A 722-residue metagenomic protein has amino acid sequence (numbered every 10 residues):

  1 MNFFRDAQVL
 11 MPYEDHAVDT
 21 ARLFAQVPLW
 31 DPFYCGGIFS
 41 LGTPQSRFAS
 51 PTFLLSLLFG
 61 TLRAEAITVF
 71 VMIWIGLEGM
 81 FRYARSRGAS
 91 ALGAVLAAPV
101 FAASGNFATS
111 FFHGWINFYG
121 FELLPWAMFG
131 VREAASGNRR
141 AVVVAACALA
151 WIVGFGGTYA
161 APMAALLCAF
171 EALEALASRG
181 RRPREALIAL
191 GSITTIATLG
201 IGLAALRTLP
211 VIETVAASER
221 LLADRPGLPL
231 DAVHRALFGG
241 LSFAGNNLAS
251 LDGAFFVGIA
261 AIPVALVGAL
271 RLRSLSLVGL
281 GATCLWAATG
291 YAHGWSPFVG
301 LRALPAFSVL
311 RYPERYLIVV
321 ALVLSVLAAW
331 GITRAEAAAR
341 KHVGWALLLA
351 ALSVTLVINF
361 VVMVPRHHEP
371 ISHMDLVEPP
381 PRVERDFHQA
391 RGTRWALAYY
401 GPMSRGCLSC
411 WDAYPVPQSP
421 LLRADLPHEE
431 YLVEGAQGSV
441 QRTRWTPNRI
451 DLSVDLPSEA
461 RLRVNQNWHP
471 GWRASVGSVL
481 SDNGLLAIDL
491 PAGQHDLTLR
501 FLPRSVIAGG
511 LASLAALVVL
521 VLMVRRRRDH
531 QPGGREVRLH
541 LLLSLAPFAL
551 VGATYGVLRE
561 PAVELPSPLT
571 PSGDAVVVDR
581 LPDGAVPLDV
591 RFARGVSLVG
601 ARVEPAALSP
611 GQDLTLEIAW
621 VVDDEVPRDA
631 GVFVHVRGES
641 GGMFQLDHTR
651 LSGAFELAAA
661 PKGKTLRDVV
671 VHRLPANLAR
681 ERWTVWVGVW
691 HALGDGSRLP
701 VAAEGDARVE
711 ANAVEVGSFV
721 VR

Functional and structural regions predicted by a protein language model:
M1-L77, P99-E122, G227-N247, Y291-F298: Membrane-interface coil-to-helix junctions
V9-R22, Q26-L29, A189-G268, W286 (+3 more regions): Periplasmic/ER-lumenal interhelical loops and adjacent helix-loop junctions in multi-pass membrane proteins
L10, L426-E536: Active-site-proximal, structured, solvent-exposed surfaces of multi-pass membrane proteins that position macromolecular
T20-F24, L55-F59, R63, L92-G114 (+7 more regions): Membrane-interface helix-loop junctions at the exits of transmembrane helices
W74-R87, A91-A177, S192-V211, A351-T355 (+1 more regions): Membrane-embedded helix bundles of polyisoprenyl
T194-T198, V326, I332-V361, G533-Y555: Signature aromatic-anchored transmembrane alpha helix within multi-pass, membrane-resident enzymes that catalyze glycan
F255-W286, V518-R527: Hydrophobic, aromatic-rich transmembrane alpha-helices and their immediate juxtamembrane boundary segments
N483, Q494, R538-R722: Extracellular/lumen-exposed scaffold segments
